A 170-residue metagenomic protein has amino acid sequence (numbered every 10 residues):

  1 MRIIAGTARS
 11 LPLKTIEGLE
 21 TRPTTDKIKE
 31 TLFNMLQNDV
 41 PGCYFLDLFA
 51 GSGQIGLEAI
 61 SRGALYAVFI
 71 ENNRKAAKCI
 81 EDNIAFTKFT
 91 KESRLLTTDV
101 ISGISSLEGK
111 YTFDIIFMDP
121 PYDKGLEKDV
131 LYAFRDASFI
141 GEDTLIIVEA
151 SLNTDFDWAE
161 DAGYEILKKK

Functional and structural regions predicted by a protein language model:
M1-K170: Class I S-adenosyl-L-methionine-dependent methyltransferase catalytic core
